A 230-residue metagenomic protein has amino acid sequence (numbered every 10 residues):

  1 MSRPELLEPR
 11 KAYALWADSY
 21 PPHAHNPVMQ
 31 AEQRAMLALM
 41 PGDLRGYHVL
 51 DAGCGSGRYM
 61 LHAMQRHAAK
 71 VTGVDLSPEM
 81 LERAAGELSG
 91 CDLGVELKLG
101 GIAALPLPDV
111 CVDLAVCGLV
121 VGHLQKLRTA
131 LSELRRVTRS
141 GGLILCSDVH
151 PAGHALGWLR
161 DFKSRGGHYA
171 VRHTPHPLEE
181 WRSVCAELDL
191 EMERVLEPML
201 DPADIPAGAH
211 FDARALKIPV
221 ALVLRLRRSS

Functional and structural regions predicted by a protein language model:
M1-L44, R58-H62, M80-R83, E87 (+3 more regions): Conserved class I S-adenosyl-L-methionine
L50-A52, S56-A104: Class I SAM-dependent methyltransferase SAM/SAH-binding core
A103-L114: A short acidic, Gly/Pro-enriched loop at the edge of an enzyme's catalytic core that lines a small-molecule cofactor
L114-L127: A short SAM/SAH-binding and catalytic strip from SAM-dependent methyltransferases
R128-S140: A short glycine-rich, Lys/Arg-flanked "PGG" loop and its adjoining helix->strand segment in the class I
L143-R172: Conserved class I S-adenosyl-L-methionine
H173-V195: Short alpha-helix
E191-S230: Conserved Class I S-adenosyl-L-methionine
